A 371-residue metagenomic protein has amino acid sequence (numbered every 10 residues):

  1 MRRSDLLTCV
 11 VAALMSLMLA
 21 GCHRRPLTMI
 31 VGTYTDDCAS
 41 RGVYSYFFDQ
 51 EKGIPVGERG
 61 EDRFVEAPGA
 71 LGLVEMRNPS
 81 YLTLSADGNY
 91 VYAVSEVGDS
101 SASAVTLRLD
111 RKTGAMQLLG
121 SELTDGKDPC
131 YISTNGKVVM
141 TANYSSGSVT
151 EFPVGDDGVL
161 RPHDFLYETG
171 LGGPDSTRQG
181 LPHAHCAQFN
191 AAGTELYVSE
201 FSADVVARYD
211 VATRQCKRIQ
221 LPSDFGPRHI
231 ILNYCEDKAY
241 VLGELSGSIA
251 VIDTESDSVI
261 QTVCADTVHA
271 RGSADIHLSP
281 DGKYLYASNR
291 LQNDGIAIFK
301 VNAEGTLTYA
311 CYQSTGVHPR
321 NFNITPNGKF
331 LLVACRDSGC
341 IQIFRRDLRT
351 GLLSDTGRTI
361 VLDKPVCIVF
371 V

Functional and structural regions predicted by a protein language model:
G32-D36, E96-G98, Y144-S146, V154 (+5 more regions): Short loop/turn segments immediately following the C-termini of beta-strands
C38-S40, M76-A86, D125-G136, G170-A192 (+4 more regions): Beta-rich, blade/repeat-based domains predominating in secreted/periplasmic proteins but also intracellular
F47-P55, L107-G114, F152-R161, V211-A212 (+3 more regions): Short loop/turn segments immediately following beta-strands, especially the blade-tip and inter-blade linker loops
E58-G136: Blade-loop segments of beta-propeller domains
R59-V74, Q117-L123, D164, L171-T177 (+4 more regions): A short beta-strand motif characteristic of beta-propeller blades
A115-C186: Asp-box/WD-like beta-propeller blade repeats and closely related beta-sheet repeat scaffolds
S273-R336: Loop/turn-rich, solvent-exposed surfaces of beta-rich toroidal or solenoidal domains
